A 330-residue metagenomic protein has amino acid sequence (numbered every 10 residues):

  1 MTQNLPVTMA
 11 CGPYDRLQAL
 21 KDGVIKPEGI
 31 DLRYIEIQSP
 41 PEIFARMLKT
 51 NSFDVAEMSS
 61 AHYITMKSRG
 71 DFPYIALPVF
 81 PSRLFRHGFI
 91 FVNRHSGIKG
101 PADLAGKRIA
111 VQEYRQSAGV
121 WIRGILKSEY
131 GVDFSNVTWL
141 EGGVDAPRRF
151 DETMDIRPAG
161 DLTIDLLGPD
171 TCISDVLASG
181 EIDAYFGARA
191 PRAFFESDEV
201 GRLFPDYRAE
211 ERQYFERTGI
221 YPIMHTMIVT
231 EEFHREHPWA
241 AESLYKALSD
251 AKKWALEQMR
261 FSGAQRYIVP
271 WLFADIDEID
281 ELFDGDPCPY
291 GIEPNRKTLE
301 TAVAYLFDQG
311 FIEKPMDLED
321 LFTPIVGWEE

Functional and structural regions predicted by a protein language model:
M1-T8, I98-R108, F283, D308 (+1 more regions): Immediate post-signal peptide segment of exported/extracytoplasmic ligand-binding proteins
C11-V132, W139-R148: Short, glycine-/small- and polar/acidic-enriched structural segments that line small-molecule recognition paths
I35-R46, K99, V137-D175, D317-W328: Short helix-initiation/N-cap motifs at beta->coil->alpha
F150-R260: Pocket-lining segment of extracytoplasmic ligand-binding domains
I228, F233-D308: Secondary-structure end/capping motifs
I292-E330: Tryptophan-rich aromatic "cage" segments
